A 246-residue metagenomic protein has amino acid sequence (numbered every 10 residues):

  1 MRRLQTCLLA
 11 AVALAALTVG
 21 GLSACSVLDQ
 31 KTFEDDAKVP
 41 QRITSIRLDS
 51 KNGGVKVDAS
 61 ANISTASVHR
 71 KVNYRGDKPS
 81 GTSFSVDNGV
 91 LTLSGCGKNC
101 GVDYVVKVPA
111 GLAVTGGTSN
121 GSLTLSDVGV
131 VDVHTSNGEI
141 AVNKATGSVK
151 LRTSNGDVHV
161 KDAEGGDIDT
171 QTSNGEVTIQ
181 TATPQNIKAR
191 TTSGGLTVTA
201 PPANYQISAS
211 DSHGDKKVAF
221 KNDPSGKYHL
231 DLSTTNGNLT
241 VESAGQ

Functional and structural regions predicted by a protein language model:
M1-L14: N-terminal export and membrane-targeting signals
T6-L9, S26-V86, V105-K107, A113 (+1 more regions): Short linear S-[DN]-x-LW-Φ motif typified by the pepsin-like aspartic protease active-site region
G21-A24: C-terminal motif of bacterial Sec signal peptides marking the signal peptidase cleavage site
E34-P40, K78-S148, V158-V160, A219-Q246: Right-handed parallel beta-helix
N62, N73, P109-G111, G138 (+5 more regions): Solvent-exposed coil/turn segments that connect beta secondary-structure elements in extracytoplasmic/periplasmic
V160-Q246: Short, surface-exposed interaction patches in beta-rich subdomains that mediate adhesion/assembly near membranes
